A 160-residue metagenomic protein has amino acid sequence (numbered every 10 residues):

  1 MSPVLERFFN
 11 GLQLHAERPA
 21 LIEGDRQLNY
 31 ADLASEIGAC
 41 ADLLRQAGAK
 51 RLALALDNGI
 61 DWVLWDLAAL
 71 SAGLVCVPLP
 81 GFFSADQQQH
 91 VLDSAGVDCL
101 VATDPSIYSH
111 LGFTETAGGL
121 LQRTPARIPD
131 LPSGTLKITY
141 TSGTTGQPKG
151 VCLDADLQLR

Functional and structural regions predicted by a protein language model:
E6-L28: AMP-dependent adenylate-forming
R26, A41-F83: Conserved AMP-binding/adenylate-forming
N29-A31, L136-R160: Conserved AMP-binding A3 loop
G38-D42, G146: Solvent-exposed alpha-helix faces
A41-D42, V77, G81-Y108, L159-R160: Conserved ATP-dependent adenylate/AMP-binding module captured primarily in the ANL superfamily
L52-A53, V97-T103, G112-E115: Short, hydrophobic beta-strand segments that form beta-sheet elements in well-ordered domains
E115-T135, P148, R160: Flexible, low-complexity linker/hinge segments
